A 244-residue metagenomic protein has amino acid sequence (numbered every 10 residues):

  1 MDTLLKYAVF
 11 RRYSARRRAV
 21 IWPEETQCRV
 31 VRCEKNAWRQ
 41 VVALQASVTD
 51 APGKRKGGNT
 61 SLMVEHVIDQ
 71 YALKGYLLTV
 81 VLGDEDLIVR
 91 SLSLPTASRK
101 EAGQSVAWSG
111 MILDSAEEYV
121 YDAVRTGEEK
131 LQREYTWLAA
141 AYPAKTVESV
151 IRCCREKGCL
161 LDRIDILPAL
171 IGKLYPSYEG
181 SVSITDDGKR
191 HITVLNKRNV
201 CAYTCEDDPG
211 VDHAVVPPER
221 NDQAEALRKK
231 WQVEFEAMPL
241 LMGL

Functional and structural regions predicted by a protein language model:
M1-L244: Hydrophobic/aromatic-enriched cytosolic interaction surfaces used to assemble or bind macromolecules
